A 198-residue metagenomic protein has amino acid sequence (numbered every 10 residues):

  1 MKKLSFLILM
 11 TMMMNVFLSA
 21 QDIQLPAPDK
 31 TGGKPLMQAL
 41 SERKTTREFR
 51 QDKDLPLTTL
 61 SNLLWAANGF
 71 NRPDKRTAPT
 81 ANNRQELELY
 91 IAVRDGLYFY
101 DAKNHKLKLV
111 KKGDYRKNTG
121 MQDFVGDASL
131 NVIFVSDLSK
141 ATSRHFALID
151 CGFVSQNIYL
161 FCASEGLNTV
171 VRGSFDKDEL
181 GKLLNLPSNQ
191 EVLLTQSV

Functional and structural regions predicted by a protein language model:
M1-S5: Positively charged n-region of N-terminal signal peptides that target proteins for export
L7-V16: Bacterial N-terminal signal peptides
Q21-A128: N-terminal amphipathic, basic helical "cap/leader" segment at the start of enzyme domains
R43, L63, L89, L130-K182: Small-aliphatic-rich amphipathic alpha-helix that forms the alpha element of a beta-alpha
F49, F134, Q196-V198: Short beta-strand element of the conserved SAM-dependent methyltransferase core
V93-D95, S136-L138, V198: Short, flexible beta-strand-to-coil junctions
D127-S129, N189-Q190: Short coil/turn connectors at secondary-structure junctions
N185-V198: A glycine-rich helix N-cap at a beta->alpha junction
